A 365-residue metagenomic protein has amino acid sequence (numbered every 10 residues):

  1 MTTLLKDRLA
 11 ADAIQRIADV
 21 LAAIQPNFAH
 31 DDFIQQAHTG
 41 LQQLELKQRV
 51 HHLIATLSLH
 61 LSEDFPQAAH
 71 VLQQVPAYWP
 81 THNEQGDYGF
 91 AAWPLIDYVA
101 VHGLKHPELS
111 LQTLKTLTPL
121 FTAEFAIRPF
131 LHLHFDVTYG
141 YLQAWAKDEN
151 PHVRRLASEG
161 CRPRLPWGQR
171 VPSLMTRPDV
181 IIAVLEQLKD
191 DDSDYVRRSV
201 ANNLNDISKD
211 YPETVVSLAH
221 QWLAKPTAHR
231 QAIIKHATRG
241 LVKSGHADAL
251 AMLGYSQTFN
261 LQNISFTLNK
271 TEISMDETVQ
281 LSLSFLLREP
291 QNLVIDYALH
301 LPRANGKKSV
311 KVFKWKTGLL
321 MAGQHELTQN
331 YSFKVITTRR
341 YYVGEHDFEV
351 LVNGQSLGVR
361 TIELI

Functional and structural regions predicted by a protein language model:
M1-A249, S274-E277, S282, Q291: Surface-facing alpha-helical segments and adjacent helix-coil boundary elements at the starts of domains
D248-N263: Proline/serine/threonine-rich low-complexity linkers at boundaries of modular beta-sandwich domains
L261-N263, A304-K316: Short beta-strand and strand-turn-strand segments in soluble, beta-rich domains
L261-T267, T271-L286: Contiguous beta-strand segments within globular domains
E277-A304: Beta-strand-rich binding/interaction modules
V310-I336, L364: A beta-strand/beta-hairpin structural motif
V335-E345: Short glycine/proline/serine/threonine-rich loop/turn segments at secondary-structure transition edges
V335-T337, L351-R360: Short acidic/polar inter-strand loop motif in beta-rich domains
